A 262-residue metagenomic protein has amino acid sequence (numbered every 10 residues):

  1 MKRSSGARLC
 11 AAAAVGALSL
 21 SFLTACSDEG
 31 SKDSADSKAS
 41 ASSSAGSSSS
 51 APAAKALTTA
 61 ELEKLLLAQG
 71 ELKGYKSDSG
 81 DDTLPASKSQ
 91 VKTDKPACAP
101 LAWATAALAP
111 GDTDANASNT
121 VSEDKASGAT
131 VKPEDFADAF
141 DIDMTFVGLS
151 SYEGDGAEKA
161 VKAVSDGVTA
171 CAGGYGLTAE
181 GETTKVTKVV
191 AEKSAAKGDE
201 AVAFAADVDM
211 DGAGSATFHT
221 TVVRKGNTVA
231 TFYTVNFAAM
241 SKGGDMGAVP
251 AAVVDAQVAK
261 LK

Functional and structural regions predicted by a protein language model:
M1-E29: Secretory targeting and sorting signals
S21-L65, T93-P96, A102-A137: N-terminal low-complexity, Pro/Thr-rich disordered segments that flank secretion/membrane-targeting signals
S50-K88, F136, A206-V208, S215 (+1 more regions): Extracytoplasmic/periplasmic mature domains of Sec-exported, cell-envelope-associated bacterial proteins
L65, A163, K260: Residues that form generic nucleotide/phosphate-binding pockets
K76-M210, G214-A216: A small/polar (G/S/T-enriched), proline-flanked helix-loop surface module common in exported/cell-envelope proteins
K188-A251: A short, solvent-exposed beta-edge/loop patch
A251-L261: Short, low-complexity, Pro/Ser/Thr/Gly-rich segments in the mature regions of secreted, periplasmic
